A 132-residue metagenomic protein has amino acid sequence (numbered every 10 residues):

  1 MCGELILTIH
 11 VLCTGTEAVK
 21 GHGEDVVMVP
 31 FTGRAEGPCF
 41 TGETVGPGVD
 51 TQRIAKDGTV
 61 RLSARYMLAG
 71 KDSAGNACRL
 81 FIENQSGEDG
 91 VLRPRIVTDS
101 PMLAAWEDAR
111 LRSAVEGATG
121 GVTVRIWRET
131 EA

Functional and structural regions predicted by a protein language model:
M1-A132: Beta-strand-enriched cores of mature, soluble protein domains
